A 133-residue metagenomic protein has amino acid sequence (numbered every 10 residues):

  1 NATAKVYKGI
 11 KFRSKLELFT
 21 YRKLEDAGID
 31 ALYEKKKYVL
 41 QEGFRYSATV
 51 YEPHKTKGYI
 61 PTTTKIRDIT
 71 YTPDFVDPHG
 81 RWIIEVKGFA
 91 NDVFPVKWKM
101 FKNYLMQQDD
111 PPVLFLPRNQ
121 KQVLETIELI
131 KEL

Functional and structural regions predicted by a protein language model:
N1-L133: Electrostatic, structured charged patches in enzyme active sites and in nucleic-acid/phosphate-binding
